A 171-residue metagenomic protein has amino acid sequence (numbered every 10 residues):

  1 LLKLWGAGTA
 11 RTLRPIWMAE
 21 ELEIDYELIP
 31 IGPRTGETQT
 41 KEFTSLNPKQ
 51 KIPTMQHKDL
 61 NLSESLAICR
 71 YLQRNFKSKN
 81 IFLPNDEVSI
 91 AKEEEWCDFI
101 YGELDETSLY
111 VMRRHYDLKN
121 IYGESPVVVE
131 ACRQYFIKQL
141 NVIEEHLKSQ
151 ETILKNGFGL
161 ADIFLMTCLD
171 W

Functional and structural regions predicted by a protein language model:
L1-E130: GST-like domain detector, emphasizing the conserved glutathione-binding G-site in the N-terminal thioredoxin-like
G8, K58-N61, C132, F136 (+1 more regions): Aromatic-acidic/polar surface patches that form glycan- and anion
R14, K92, Y135-Q139, F164: Charged catalytic carboxylate motif
K77, D98, K148, C168-D170: A broad detector of the eukaryotic-type serine/threonine protein kinase catalytic domain
S78-K79, E145-G157: Surface-exposed helix-capping loop/turn segments at secondary-structure junctions
S108-V111, I153-W171: GST superfamily/GST-like fold recognition
V128-L147: Amphipathic alpha-helical packing segments from all-alpha helical-bundle domains
